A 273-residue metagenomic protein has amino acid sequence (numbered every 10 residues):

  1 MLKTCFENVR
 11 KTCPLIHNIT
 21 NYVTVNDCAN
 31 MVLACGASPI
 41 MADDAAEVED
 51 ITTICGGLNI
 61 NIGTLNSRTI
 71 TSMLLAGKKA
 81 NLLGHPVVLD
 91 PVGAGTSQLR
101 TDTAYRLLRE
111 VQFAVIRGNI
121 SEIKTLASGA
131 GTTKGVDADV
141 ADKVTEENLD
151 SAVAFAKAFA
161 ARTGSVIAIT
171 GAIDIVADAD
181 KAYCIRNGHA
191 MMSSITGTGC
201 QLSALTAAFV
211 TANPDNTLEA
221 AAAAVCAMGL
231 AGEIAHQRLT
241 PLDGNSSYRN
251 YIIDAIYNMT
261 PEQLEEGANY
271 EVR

Functional and structural regions predicted by a protein language model:
M1-M41: Glycine-rich phosphate/adenosyl-contacting loop at the front of the ribokinase-like
M31, C35-G84, L89: Active-site cofactor/substrate anionic-group-binding motifs, chiefly glycine- and Lys/Arg-rich phosphate-binding loops
L65-R68, G93-S97, I175, M192: Short, small-residue-enriched loops and turns at beta-alpha junctions that line or gate enzyme active sites
T69-G118: Glycine/small-residue-rich loop that forms an oxyanion/phosphate-binding "nest" at active or ligand-binding sites
T101-A182: Conserved phosphate/ATP/ADP-binding segment of small-molecule kinases
I185-T196: Short pre-catalytic strand/loop immediately N-terminal to key active-site residues, enriched for Gly-Thr
T196, L205-Y248: Conserved post-catalytic alpha-helical subdomain immediately downstream of the catalytic base and nucleotide-binding
L230-R273: Charged C-terminal helix
